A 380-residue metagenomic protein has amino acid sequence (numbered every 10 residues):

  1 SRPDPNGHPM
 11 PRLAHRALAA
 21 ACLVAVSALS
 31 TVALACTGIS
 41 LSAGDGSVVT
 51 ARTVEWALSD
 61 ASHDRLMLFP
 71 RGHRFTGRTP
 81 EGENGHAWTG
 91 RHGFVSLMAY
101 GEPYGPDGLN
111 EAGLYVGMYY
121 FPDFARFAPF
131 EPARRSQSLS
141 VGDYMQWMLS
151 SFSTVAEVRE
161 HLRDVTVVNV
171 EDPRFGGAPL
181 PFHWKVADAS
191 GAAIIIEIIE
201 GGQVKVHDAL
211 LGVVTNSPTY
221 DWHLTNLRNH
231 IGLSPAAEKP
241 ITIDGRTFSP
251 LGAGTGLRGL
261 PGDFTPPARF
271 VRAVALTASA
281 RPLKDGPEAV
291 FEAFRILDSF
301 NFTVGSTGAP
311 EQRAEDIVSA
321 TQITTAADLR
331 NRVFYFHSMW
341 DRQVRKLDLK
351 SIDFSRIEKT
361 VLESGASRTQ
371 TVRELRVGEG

Functional and structural regions predicted by a protein language model:
D4-A21: Bacterial N-terminal signal peptides that target proteins for export
A35-S136, N169, E374: A contiguous strand-loop segment
A35-V49, A57, S62-H63, H73 (+5 more regions): C-terminus-biased signal that marks the final domain/tail of proteins
V49-A51, Y115-M118, K185-A187, I195 (+1 more regions): Structural recognition of the beta-strand scaffold that forms the well-ordered cores of secreted hydrolase catalytic
R135-E171, G286-R295: Proteins synthesized as precursors that undergo proteolytic processing into mature forms
V155, R159-I198: Aromatic- and glycine-enriched pocket-lining scaffold segments that form the walls of small-molecule binding clefts
